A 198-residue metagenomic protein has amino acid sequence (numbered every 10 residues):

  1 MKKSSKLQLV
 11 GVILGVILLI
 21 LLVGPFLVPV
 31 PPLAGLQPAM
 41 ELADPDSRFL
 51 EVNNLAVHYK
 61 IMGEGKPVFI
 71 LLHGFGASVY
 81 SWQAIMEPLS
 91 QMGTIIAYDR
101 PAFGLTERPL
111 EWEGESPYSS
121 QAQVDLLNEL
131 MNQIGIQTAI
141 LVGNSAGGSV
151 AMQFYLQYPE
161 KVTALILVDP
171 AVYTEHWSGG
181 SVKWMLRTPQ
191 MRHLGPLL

Functional and structural regions predicted by a protein language model:
K2-P67, M92-G93, Y118, I136-Q137: Alpha/beta-hydrolase fold catalytic core
V52-N54, K60-M62, R100-V142: Active-site loop/oxyanion-hole signature of alpha/beta-hydrolase fold enzymes
L55, K60-R108: Conserved HGGG/HGGXW glycine-rich cap/lid loop of the alpha/beta-hydrolase fold
Y80-Q83, N128, M152-L156: Short, hydrophobic alpha-helix immediately C-terminal to the catalytic nucleophile
T94, T138, K161-A164: Residues at the starts of beta-strands that form the adenosine-phosphate
G143, G147, A151: Gly/Ala-rich beta-loop-alpha elbow adjacent to hydrolase catalytic centers
M152, L156-Q157, T163-L197: Flexible "cap/lid" loop of the alpha/beta hydrolase fold
